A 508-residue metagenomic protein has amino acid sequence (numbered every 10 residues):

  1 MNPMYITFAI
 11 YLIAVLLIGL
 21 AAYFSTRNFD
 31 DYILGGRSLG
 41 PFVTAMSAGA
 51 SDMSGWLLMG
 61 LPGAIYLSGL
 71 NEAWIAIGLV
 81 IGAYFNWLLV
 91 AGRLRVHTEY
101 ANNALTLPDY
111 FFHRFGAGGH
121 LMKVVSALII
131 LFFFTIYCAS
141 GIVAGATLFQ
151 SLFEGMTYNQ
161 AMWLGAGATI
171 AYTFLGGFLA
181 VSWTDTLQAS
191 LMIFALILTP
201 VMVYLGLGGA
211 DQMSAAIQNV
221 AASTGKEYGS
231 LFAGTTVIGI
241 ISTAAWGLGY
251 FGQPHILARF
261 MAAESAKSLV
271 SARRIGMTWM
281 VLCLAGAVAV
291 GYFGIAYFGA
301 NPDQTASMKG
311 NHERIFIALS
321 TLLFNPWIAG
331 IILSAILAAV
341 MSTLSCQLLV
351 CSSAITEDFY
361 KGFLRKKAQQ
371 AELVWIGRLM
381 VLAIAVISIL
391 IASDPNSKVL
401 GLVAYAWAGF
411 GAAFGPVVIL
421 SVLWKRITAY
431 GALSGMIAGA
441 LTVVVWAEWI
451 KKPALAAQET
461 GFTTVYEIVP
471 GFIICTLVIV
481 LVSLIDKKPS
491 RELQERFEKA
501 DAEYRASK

Functional and structural regions predicted by a protein language model:
M1-K508: Membrane-embedded helix-loop-helix hairpins and adjacent transmembrane boundary segments in multi-pass transporters
